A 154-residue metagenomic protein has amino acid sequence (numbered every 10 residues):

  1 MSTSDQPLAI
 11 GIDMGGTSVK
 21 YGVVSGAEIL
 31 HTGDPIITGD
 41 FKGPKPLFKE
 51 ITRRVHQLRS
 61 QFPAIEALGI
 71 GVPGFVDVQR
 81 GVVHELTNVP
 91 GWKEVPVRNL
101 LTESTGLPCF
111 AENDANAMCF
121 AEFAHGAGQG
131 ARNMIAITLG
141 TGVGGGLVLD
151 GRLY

Functional and structural regions predicted by a protein language model:
S2-K49, V83, L153: Short glycine-rich, Thr/Ser-proximal phosphate-binding strand/loop in the N-terminal lobe of ATP-dependent enzymes
P7-D13, I65-G69, F110, M134-T138 (+1 more regions): Short glycine-aspartate micro-motif
D13-G15, D77, D114, D150: Acidic active-site catalytic centers that drive phospho-/nucleotidyl reactions and related ester hydrolyses
T17, P73-V76, G140-G142: Short glycine-rich anion-binding loops that position phosphate/pyrophosphate groups of nucleotides and phosphorylated
V24-S25, A121-E122, G146-D150, Y154: Short beta-strand-to-turn element immediately C-terminal to the catalytic PLP-Schiff-base lysine in fold type I
G39-T52, H56, E66-L68, F75-N133: Glycine-rich phosphate-binding loop and adjoining helix at the ATP-binding site of ATP-dependent phosphoryl-transfer
A127, T141-V143, L149: A gly/ser-rich beta-alpha-beta helix-loop segment of oxidoreductase catalytic cores
